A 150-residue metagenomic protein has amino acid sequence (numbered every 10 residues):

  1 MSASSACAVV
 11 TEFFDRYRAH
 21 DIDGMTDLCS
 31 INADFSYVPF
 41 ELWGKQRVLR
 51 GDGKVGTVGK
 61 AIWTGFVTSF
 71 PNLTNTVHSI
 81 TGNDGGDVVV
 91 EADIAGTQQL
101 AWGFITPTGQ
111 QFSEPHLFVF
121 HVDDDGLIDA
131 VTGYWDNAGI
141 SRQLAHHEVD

Functional and structural regions predicted by a protein language model:
M1-D150: C-terminal and inter-domain tail/linker signature
